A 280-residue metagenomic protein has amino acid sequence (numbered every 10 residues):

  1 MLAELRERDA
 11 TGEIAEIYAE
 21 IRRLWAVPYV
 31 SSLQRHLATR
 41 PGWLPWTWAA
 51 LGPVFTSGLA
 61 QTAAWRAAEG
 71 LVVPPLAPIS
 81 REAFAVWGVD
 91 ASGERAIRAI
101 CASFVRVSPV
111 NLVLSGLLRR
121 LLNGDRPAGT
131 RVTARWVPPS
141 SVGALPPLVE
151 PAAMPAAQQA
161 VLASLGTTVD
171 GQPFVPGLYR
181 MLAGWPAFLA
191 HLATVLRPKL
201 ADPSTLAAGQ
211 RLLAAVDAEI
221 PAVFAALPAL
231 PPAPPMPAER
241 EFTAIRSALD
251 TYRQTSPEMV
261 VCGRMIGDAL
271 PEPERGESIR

Functional and structural regions predicted by a protein language model:
M1-R280: Hydrophobic alpha-helical segments
